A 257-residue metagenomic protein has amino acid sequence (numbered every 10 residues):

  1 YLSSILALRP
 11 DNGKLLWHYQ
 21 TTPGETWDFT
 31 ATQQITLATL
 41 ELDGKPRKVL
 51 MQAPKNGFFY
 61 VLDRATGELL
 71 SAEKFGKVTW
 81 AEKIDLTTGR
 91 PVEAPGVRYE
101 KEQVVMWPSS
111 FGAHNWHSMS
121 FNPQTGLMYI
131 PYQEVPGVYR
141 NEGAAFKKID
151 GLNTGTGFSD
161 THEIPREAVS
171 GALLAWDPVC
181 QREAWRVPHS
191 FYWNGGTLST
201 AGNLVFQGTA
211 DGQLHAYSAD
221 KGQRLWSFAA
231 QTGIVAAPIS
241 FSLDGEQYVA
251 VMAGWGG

Functional and structural regions predicted by a protein language model:
Y1-A31, T36-P46, F58-V105, P136-N194 (+1 more regions): Extracytoplasmic/lumenal domain signature
L50-A53: Extended hydrophobic secondary-structure segments that form protein cores and membrane-embedded regions
V92, E102-V105, F111-V135: Long, low-complexity segments enriched in small/aliphatic residues
